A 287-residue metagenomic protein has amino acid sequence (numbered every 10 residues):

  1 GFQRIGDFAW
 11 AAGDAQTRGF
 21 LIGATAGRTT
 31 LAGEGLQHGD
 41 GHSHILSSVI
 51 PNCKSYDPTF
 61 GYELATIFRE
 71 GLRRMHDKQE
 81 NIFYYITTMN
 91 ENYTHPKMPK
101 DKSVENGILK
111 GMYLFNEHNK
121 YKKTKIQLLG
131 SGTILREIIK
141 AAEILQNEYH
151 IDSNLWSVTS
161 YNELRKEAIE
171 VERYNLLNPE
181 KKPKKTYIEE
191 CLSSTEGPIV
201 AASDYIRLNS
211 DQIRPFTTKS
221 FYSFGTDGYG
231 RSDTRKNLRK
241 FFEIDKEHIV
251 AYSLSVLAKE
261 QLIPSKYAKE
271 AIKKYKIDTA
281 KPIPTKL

Functional and structural regions predicted by a protein language model:
G1-G13: Long, structured ligand/cofactor-binding scaffold of large enzymes
A11-D14, L135-E137: Solvent-exposed, charged interface segments at domain starts and junctions
G19, T25, T29-H42, S48 (+3 more regions): Thiamine diphosphate
F60: Ferredoxin-type iron-sulfur electron-transfer modules in oxidoreductases and energy-metabolism complexes
